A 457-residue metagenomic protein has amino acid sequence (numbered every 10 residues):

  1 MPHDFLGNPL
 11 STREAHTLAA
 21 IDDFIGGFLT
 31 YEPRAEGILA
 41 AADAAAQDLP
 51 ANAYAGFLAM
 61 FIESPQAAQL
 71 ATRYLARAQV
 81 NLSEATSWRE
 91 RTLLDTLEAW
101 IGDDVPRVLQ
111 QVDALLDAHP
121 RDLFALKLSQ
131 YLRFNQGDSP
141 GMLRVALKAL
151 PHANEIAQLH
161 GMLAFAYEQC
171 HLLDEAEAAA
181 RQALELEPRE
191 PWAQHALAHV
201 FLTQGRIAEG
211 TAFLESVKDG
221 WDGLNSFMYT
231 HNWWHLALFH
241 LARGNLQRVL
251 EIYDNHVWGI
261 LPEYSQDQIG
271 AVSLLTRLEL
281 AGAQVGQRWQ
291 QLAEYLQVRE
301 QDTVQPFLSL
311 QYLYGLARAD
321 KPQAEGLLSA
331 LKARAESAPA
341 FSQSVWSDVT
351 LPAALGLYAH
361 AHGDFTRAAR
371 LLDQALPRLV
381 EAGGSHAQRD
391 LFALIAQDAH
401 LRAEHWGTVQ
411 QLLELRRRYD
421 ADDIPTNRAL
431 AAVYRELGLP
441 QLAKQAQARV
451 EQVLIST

Functional and structural regions predicted by a protein language model:
R13-L18, D23-A45, Y54-A85, E98-P106 (+3 more regions): Inter-helical turn/loop elements of alpha-helical hairpins
A15-A20, Q47-P50, T86-T92, H119-L126 (+8 more regions): Generic helix N-cap/helix-start motif at coil->alpha-helix transitions
G26-G27, L58, L94, E98-A99 (+9 more regions): Residue-level signature for tetratricopeptide repeat
A41-A42, A78-N81, A114-L115, K148-A149 (+6 more regions): Canonical positions in the second alpha-helix
A44-A45, N81-E84, A118-H119, H152 (+4 more regions): Structural marker of alpha-solenoid helical repeat scaffolds
V145-R243: Internal metal/ion-chelating core segments
L238-L454: Helix-coil-helix junctions within alpha-helical repeat/solenoid scaffolds
